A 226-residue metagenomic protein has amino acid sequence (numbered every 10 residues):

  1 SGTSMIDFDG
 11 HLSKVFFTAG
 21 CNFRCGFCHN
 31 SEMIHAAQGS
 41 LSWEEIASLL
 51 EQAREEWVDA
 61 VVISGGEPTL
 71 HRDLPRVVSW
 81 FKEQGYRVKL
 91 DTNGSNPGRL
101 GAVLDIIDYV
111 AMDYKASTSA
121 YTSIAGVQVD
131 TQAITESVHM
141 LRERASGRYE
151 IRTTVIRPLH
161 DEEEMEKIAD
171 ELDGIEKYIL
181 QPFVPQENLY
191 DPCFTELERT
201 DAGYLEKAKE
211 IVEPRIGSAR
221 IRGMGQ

Functional and structural regions predicted by a protein language model:
S1-S4: N-terminal amphipathic/basic leader segments beginning at the initiator methionine
D7-W43: Canonical Radical SAM [4Fe-4S] cluster-binding loop centered on the CxxxCxxC motif and its immediate flanking residues
S13, F23, P68-T69, P97: Short, flexible micro-motifs
V15, R152, I179-P182, A219-M224: Conserved active-site loop/cleft motifs that coordinate metal ions or position small ligands
M33, G66, K115, F183 (+1 more regions): Flexible loop residues that form catalytic and substrate-binding hotspots at small-molecule/glycan-binding clefts
A47-A60, T69-E196, D201-G203, A208: Conserved AdoMet/S-adenosylmethionine-binding subsite of the radical SAM
A202-Q226: A C-terminal junction/extension of Radical SAM enzymes
